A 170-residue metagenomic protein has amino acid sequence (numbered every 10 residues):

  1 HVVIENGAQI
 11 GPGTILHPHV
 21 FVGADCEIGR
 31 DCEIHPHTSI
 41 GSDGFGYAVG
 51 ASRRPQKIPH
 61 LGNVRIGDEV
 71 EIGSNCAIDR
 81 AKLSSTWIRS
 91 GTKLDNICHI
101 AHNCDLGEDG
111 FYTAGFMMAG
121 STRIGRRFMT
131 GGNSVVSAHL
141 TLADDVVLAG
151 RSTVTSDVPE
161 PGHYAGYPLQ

Functional and structural regions predicted by a protein language model:
H1-G23, G29: Right-handed parallel beta-helix
P18-Q170: Glycine-rich hexapeptide-repeat left-handed beta-helix
